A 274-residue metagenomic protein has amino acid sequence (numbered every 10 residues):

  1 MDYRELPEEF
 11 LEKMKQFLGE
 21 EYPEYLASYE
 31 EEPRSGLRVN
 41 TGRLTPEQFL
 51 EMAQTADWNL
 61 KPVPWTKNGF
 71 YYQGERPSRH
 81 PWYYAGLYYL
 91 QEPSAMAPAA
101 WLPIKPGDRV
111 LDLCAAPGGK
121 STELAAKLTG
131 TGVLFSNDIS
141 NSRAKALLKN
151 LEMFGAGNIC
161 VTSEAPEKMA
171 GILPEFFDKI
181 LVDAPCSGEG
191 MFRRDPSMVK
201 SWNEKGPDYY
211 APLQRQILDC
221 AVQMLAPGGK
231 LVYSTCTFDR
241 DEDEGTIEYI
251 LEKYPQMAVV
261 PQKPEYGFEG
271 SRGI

Functional and structural regions predicted by a protein language model:
M1-I274: S-adenosylmethionine
